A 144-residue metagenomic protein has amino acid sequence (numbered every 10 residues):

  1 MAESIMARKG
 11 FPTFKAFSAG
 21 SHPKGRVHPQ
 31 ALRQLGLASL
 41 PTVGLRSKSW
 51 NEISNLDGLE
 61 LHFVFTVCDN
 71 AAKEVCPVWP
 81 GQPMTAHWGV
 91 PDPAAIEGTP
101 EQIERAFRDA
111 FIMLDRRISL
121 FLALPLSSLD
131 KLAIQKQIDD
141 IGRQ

Functional and structural regions predicted by a protein language model:
M1-N55: Conserved active-site segments centered on acidic
R8, L37, V67, D115-R116: Generic detector of well-ordered secondary structure
H62: Conserved acidic residues
D69-A72: Short glycine-rich anion-binding loops that position phosphate/pyrophosphate groups of nucleotides and phosphorylated
V75-Q144: Phosphate-binding/catalytic loops
